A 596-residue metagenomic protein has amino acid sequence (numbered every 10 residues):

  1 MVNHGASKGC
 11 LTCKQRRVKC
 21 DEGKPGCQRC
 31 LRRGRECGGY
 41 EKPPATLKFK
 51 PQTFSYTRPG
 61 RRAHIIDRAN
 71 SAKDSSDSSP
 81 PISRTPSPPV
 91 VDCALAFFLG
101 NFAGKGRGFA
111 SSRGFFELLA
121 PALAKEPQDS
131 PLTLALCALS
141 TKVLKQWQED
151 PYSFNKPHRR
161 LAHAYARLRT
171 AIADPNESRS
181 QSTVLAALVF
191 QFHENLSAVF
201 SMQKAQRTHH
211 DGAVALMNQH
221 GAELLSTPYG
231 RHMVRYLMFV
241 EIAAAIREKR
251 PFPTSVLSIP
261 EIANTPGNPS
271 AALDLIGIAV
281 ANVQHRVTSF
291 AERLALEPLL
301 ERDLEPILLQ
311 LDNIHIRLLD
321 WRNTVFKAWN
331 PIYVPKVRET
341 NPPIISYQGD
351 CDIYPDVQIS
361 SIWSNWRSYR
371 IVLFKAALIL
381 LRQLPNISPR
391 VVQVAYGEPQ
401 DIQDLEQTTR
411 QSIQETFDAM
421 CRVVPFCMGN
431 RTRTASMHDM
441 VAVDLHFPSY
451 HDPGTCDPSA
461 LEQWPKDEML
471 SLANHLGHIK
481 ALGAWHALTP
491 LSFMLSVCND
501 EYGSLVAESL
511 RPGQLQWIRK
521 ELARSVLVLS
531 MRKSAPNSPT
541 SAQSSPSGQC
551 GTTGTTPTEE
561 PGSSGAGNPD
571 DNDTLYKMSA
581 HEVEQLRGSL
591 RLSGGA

Functional and structural regions predicted by a protein language model:
M1-S130, P157, P557, T574-G595: Charge-rich, intrinsically disordered regulatory segments
K8-L11, Q28, A162, D211 (+3 more regions): Amphipathic alpha-helical interface elements that mediate macromolecular binding in regulatory proteins
L11-K14, Q28-R32, G38, C137 (+6 more regions): Amphipathic alpha-helical interaction motifs in eukaryotic regulatory proteins
Q28, L134, V184, Y369 (+1 more regions): Residue-level detector of short, conserved catalytic/binding motifs and their immediate flanks
G34, G38-E41, I172, G221 (+3 more regions): Eukaryotic basic, amphipathic alpha-helical target segments in cytosolic regions
K42, Q148-P151, S201, A377 (+1 more regions): Short coil/turn segments at secondary-structure boundaries
I82-G100, G104-L319, N323, K327-S361 (+2 more regions): Intrinsically disordered, low-complexity acidic/Ser/Thr-rich segments used as protein-protein interaction/activation
E305-A596: C-terminal effector modules of eukaryotic transcription factors
